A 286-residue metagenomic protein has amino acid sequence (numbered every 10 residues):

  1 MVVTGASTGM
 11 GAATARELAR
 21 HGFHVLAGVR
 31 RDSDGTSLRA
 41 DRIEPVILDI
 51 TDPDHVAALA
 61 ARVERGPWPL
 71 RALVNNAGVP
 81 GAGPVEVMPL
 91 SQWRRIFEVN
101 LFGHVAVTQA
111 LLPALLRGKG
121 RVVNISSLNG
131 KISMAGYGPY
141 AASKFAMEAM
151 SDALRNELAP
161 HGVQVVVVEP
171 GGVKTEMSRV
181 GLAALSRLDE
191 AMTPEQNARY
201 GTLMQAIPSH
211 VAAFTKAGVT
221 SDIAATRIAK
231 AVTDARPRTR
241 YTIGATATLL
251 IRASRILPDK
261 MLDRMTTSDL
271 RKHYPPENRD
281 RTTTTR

Functional and structural regions predicted by a protein language model:
S7-T8: Conserved glycine-rich cofactor-binding loop
L48-A61, L90-S91: The beta1-alpha1 cofactor-binding region of Rossmann-like NAD(H)/NADP(H)-dependent oxidoreductases
N76-G81: Conserved NAD(P)H cofactor-binding loop of Rossmann-fold oxidoreductase domains
P84-V85, Q92-R94, K119: Substrate-binding pocket helix/loop in short-chain dehydrogenase/reductase
T108, S143-A146: Active-site helix of classical SDR
S127: Residue(s) in the substrate-gating loop at a strand-loop-helix junction that position the organic substrate next
P160-F214: C-terminal beta-strand-loop-alpha-helix "lid" module of Rossmann-like NAD(P)-dependent dehydrogenases
